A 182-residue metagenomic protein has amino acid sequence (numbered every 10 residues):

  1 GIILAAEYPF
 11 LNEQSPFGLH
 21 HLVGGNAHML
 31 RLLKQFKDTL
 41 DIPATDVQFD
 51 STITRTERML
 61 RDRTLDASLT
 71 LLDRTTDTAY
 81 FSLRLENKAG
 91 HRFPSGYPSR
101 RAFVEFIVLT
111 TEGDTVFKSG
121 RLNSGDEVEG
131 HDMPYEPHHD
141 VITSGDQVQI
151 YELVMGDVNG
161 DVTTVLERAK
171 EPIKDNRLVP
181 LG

Functional and structural regions predicted by a protein language model:
G1-G182: Primarily the internal scaffold of c-type cytochrome electron-transfer domains, especially repeated/multiheme c-type
